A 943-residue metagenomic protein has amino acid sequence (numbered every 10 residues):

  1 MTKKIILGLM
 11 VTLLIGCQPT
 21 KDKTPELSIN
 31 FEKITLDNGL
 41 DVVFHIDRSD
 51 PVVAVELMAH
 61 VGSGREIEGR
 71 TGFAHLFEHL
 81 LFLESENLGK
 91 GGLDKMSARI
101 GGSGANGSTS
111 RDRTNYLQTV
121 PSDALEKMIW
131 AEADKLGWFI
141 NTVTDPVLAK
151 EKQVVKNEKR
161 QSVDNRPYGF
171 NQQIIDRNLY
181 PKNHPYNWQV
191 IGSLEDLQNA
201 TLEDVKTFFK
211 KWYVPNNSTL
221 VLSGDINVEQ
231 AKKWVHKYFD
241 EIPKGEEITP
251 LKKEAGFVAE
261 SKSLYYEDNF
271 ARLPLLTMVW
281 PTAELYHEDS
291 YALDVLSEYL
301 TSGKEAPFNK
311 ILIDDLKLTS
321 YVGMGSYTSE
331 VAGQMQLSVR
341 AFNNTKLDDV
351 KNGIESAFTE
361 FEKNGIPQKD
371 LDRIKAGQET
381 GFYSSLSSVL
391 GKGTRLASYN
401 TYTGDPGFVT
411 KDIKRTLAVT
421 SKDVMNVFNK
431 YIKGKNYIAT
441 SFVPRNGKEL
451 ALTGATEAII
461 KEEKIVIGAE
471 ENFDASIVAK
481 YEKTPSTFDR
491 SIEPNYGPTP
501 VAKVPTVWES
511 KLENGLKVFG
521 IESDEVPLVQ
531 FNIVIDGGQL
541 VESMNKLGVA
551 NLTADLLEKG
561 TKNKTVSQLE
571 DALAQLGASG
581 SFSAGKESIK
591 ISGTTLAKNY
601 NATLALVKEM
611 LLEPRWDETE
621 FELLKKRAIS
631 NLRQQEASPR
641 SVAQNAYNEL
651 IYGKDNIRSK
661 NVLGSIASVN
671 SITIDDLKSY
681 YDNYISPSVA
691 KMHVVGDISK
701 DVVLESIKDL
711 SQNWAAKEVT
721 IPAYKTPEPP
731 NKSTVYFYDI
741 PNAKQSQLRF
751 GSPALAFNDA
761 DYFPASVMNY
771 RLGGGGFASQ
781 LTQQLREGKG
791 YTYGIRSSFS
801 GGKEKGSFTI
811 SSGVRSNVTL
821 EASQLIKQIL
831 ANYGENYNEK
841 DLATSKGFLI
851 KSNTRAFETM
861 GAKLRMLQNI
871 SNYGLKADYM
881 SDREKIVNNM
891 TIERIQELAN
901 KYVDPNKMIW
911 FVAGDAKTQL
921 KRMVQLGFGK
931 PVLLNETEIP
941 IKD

Functional and structural regions predicted by a protein language model:
M1-I6: Bacterial N-terminal signal peptides that target proteins for export
L7-L14: Bacterial N-terminal signal peptides
C17-D41, N227-D268, L275, N309-K310 (+9 more regions): Proteolytic maturation boundary segments
H45, D50-E66, G72-L76, G91-W138 (+20 more regions): M16 family metallopeptidases and their MPP-like homologs
A133-V143, Y238-E246, E355-I366, M610-W616 (+3 more regions): A common structural junction motif
D145, K152, K206-K237, N436 (+2 more regions): Non-catalytic, conformational "gating/processing" segments within enzyme and secreted inhibitor domains
V155-S162, E254-E267, I374-S385, G593-L596 (+3 more regions): Short, conserved secondary-structure transition motifs
